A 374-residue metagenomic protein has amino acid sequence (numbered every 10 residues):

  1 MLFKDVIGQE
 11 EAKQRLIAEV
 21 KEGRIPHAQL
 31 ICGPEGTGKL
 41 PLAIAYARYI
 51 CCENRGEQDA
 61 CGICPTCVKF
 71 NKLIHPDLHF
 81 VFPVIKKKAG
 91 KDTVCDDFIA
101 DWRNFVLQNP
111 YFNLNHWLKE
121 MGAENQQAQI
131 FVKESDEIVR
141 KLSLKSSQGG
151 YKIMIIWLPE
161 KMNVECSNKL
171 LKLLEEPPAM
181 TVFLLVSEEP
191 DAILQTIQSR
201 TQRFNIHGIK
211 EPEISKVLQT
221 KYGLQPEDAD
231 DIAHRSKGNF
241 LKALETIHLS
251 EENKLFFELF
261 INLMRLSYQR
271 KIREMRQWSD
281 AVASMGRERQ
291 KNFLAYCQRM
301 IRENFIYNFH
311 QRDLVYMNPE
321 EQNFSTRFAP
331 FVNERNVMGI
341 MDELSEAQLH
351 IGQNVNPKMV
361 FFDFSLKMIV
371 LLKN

Functional and structural regions predicted by a protein language model:
L2-E165: Clamp-loader machinery-focused feature within the broader ASCE/P-loop NTPase space
L2-Y49, R55-E57, P65-K69, A179-V182 (+2 more regions): Charged, glycine-rich active-site and insertion segments that engage polyanionic ligands
R140, K172, S199: Conserved adenine-binding aromatic site and its adjacent loop/helix in ATP-hydrolyzing domains
S143, N168-V182: Conserved catalytic/switch belt of AAA+ P-loop NTPases
I153-W157, L170, T181-S187: Structural recognition of the conserved hydrophobic beta-strand(s) that form the central parallel beta-sheet of P-loop
K161, E176, A192: Residues immediately C-terminal
